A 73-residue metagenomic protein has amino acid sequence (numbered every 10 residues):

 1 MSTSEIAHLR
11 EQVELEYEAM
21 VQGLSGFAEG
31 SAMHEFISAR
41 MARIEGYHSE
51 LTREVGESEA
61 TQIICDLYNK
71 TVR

Functional and structural regions predicted by a protein language model:
M1-A28: N-terminal acidic leader/helix
E11-E14, E18, S38, A42-E45 (+2 more regions): Generic structural signal for well-ordered, non-transmembrane alpha-helical segments in soluble/cytosolic regions
F27-I37: Short, surface-exposed loop/turn segments at secondary-structure junctions
E35-I63: Short, charge-rich amphipathic interface segments used for partner binding and complex assembly
E57, T71-R73: Domain-scale macromolecular recognition modules
I63-K70: Short, amphipathic C-terminal "tail helix"
